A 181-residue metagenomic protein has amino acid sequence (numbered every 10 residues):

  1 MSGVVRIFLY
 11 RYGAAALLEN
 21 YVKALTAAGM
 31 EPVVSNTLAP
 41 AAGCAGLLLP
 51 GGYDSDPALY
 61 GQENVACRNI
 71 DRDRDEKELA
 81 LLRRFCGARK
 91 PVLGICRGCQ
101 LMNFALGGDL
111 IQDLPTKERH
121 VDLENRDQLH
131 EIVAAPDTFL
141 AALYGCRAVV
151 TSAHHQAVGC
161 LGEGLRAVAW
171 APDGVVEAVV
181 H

Functional and structural regions predicted by a protein language model:
M1-I95, N103-I111, P115-L129, V133-Y144 (+4 more regions): N-terminal beta1-alpha1 cap of cysteine-dependent amidohydrolase-like domains
G98: Conserved SAM-binding loop
